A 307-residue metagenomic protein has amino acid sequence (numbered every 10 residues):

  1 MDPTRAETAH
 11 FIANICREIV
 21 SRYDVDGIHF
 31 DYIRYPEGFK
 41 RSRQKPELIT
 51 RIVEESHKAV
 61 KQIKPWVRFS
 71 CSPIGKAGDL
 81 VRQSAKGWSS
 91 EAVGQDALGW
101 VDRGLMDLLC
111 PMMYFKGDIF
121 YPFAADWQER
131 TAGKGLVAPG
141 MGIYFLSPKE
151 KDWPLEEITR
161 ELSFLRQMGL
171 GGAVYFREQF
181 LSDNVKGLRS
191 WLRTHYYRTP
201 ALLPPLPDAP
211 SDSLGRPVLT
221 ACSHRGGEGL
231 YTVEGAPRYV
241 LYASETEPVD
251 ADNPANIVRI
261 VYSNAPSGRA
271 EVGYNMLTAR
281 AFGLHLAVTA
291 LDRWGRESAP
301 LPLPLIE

Functional and structural regions predicted by a protein language model:
M1-E18, R22: Active-site-adjacent "subsite" loops/lids of carbohydrate-active enzymes
R5, R22-E47: Active-site-proximal loop/short-helix segments that contain or immediately flank catalytic acid/base residue(s)
I12, I19, F30-D31, V60 (+4 more regions): Conserved, mostly hydrophobic/aromatic
F39-K149: Glycoside hydrolase catalytic-domain groove-lining segments
A97-F120, G135-A209: Substrate-binding cleft of secreted/luminal carbohydrate-active enzymes
G187-G235, W294-E307: Pro/Thr/Ser/Gly-rich low-complexity, intrinsically disordered linker/stalk tracts
A236-R259: Extracellular low-complexity, O-glycosylation-prone stalks/linkers
E245, E271-E297: Beta-strand-rich modules
